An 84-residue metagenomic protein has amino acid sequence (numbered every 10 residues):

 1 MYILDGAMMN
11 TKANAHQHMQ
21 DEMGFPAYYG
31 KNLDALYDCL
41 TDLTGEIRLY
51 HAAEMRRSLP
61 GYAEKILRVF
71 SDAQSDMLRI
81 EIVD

Functional and structural regions predicted by a protein language model:
M1-D84: Positively charged, polar, low-complexity stretches
